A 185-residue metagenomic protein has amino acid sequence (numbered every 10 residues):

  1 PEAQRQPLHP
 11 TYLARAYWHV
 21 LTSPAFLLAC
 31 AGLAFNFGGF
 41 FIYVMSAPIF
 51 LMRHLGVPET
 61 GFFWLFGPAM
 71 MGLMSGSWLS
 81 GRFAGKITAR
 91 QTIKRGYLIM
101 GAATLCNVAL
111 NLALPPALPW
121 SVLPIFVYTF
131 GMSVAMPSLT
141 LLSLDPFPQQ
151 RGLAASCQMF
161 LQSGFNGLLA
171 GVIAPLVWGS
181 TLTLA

Functional and structural regions predicted by a protein language model:
E2-C30: Juxtamembrane intracellular "pre-TM" segments in multi-pass secondary transporters
T22-I42, F126-F130: Pair of pore-lining "gating" transmembrane helices in MFS-fold secondary transporters
M45-G61: Short amphipathic helix-loop junctions that connect adjacent transmembrane helices in Major Facilitator Superfamily/SLC
E59-G67, S156: Small-residue hotspots at the loop-to-helix junctions and early N-terminal turns of transmembrane alpha-helices
W64-L73, Q162: Transmembrane alpha-helical segments of major facilitator superfamily
S75-Q91: Helix-to-loop junctions at the C-terminal end of transmembrane segments in multipass secondary transporters
Q91-L139: C-terminal transmembrane helical hairpin of 12-TM major facilitator-type secondary transporters
F130-S133, L139-L182: A late C-terminal transmembrane helix in Major Facilitator Superfamily
